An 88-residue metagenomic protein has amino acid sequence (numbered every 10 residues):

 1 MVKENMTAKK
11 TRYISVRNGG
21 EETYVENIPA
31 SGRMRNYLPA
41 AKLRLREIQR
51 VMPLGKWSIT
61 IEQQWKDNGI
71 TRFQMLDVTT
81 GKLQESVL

Functional and structural regions predicted by a protein language model:
M1-T11, T80-L88: Short intrinsically disordered terminal tails
E4, V16, N27-A30, I61-Q63 (+2 more regions): Intrinsic disorder/low-complexity segments, especially N-terminal tails and targeting/processing regions
M6-E26: Short aromatic-glycine-(Arg/Gly/Cys) micro-motifs in beta-strand/loop hairpins
A8, E22, M34, W65-D67: Compositionally biased, intrinsically disordered low-complexity regions
E21-P39: A short, exposed loop/beta-hairpin motif centered on an aromatic-Gly-Thr core
R46-L88: Short, mixed-charge low-complexity intrinsically disordered segments
